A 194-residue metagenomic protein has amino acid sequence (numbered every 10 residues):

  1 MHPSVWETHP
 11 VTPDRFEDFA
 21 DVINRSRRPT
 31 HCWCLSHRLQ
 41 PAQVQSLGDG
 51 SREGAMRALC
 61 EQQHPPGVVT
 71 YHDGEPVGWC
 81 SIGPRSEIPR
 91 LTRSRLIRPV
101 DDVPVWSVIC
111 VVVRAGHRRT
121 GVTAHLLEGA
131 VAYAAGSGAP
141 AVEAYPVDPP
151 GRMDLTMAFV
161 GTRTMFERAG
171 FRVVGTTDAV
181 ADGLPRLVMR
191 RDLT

Functional and structural regions predicted by a protein language model:
M1-R38: Conserved N-terminal entry element of GNAT/NAT acetyltransferase domains
W33-G67: Active-site rim helix/loop that mediates acceptor-substrate recognition in acyltransferases
S46, A58-Q62, Y71, E75-R118 (+2 more regions): Conserved acyl-donor/pantetheine-binding loop and adjacent beta-alpha core of acyl/acetyltransferases and related
P66-V68, P104, G183-M189: Short beta-strand micro-motifs in enzyme catalytic cores
H117, G121-G129: Conserved acetyl-CoA pyrophosphate-binding loop and the N-cap/start of the following alpha-helix in GNAT-like
L127, A134-M157: Conserved GNAT acetyl-CoA-binding A-motif
M157-T164, R168-A169, G175-T194: C-terminal "cap" of GNAT-fold acetyltransferases
